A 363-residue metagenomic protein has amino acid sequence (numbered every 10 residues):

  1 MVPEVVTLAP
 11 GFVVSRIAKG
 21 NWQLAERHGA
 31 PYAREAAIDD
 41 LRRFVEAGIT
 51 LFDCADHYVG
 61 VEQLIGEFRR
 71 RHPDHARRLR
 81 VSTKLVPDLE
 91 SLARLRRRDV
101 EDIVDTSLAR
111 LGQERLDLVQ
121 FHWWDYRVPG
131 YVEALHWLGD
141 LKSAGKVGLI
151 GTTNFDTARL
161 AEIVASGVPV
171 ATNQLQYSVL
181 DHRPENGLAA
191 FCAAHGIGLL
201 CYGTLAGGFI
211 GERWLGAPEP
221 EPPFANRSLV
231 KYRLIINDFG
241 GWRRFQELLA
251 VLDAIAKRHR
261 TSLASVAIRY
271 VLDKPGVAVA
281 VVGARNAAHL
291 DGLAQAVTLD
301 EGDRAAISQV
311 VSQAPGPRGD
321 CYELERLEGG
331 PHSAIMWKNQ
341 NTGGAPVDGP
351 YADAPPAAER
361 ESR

Functional and structural regions predicted by a protein language model:
M1-L79, Y351-R363: N-terminal binding-site loop/beta-alpha segment at the start of enzyme catalytic domains that lines or forms
P3, H195, P220-E247, V251-A254 (+3 more regions): Terminal-tail/helix-coil boundary detector
T7, V14-A18, T50-L51, R78-K84 (+5 more regions): Structural preference for beta-strand elements that scaffold enzyme active sites
F12, P184-R227, S262: Aromatic-lined glycan-binding groove of carbohydrate-active enzymes
K19, F44, F52, I65 (+11 more regions): Conserved, mostly hydrophobic/aromatic
Q23, D56-Y58, L85-L89, H122-D125 (+5 more regions): Active-site-proximal loop/turn and secondary-structure-junction residues that shape catalytic pockets, frequently
H28-G29, R42, E46, D88-R183 (+2 more regions): Glycine/proline-rich, positively charged, aromatic-decorated active-site loop/lid region on the catalytic face
R71-R78, L111-G112, L141-K146, A165-P169 (+2 more regions): Short helix-capping segments at alpha-helix termini
